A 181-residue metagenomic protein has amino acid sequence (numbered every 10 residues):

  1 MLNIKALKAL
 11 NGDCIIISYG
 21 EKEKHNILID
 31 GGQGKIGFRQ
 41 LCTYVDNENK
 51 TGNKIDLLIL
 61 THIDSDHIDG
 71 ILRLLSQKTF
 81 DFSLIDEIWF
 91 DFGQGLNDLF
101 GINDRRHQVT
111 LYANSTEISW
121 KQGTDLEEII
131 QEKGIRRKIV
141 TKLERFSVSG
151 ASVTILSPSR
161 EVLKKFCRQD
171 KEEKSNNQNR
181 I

Functional and structural regions predicted by a protein language model:
M1-L2, L75-I181: Flexible, acidic/histidine-containing loops and adjacent segments that form or flank the divalent-metal
M1-T51: Conserved beta-strand hairpin/beta-sheet module of binuclear metal-dependent hydrolase folds, prominently
N11, K35-I36, I63-I68, G95-N97 (+1 more regions): Active-site environment of divalent metal-dependent phosphoester hydrolases
I16-I17, I68-R73, L99-G101: A short acidic (Asp/Glu
H25, F38-W89: Active-site metal-binding motif and surrounding structural segment of the metallo-beta-lactamase
D30, L58-I59, N114: Second-shell loop/turn segments in exported
D30-Q33, I63, G93, P158-R160: Active-site metal-binding loops of divalent metal-dependent hydrolases
